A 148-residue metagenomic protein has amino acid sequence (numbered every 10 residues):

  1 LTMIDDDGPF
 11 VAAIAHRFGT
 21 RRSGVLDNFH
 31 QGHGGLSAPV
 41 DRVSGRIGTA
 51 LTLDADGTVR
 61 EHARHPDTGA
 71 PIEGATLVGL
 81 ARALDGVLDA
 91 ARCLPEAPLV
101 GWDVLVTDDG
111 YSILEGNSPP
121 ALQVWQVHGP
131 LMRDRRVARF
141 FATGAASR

Functional and structural regions predicted by a protein language model:
L1-D54: Phosphate-binding site of ATP-dependent enzymes
M3, L105-V106: Well-ordered beta-strand positions
A12, D85-L88: Internal, well-ordered alpha-helical scaffold/interface segments that support domain packing or protein-protein contacts
H30, D89-A90: Homeobox/homeodomain signature
T58-D85, R92-A97, V106-R148: C-terminal active-site "lid" helix and adjoining low-complexity regulatory extension at the edge of ATP-using catalytic
G101-D103: Short, surface-exposed charged micro-motifs
